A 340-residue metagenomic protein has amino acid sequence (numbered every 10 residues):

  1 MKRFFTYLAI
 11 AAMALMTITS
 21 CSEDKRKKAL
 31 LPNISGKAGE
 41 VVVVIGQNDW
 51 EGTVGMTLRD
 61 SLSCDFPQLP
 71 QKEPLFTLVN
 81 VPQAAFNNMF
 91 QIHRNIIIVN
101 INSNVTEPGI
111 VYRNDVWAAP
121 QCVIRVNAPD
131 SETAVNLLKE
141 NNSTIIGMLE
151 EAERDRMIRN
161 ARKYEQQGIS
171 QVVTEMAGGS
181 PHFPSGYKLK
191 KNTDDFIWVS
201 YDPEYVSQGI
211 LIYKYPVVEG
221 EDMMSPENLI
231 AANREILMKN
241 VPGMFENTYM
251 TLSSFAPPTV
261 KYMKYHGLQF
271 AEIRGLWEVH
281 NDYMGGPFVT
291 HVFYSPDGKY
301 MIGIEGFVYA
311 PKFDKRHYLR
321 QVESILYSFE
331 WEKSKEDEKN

Functional and structural regions predicted by a protein language model:
M1-A9: Bacterial N-terminal signal peptides that target proteins for export
M16-S20: C-terminal motif of bacterial Sec signal peptides marking the signal peptidase cleavage site
C21-K25: Bacterial signal peptide processing site
R26-I45, D49, N100-Q167: Solvent-exposed alpha-helical segments and adjacent loops that form catalytic or protein-interaction surfaces
R26-L30, V44-N48, P184-M244: Secretory pathway targeting signatures of secreted, lumenal, and periplasmic proteins
G36-P70: Short Lys/Arg-enriched alpha/beta "domain-start" segment
P74-T77, V81-E132, M238-G298, F313: Signature of long, low-cysteine stretches enriched in small and polar/charged residues
V135-R159, Y187, Y300-N340: Surface-exposed amphipathic alpha-helical segments
